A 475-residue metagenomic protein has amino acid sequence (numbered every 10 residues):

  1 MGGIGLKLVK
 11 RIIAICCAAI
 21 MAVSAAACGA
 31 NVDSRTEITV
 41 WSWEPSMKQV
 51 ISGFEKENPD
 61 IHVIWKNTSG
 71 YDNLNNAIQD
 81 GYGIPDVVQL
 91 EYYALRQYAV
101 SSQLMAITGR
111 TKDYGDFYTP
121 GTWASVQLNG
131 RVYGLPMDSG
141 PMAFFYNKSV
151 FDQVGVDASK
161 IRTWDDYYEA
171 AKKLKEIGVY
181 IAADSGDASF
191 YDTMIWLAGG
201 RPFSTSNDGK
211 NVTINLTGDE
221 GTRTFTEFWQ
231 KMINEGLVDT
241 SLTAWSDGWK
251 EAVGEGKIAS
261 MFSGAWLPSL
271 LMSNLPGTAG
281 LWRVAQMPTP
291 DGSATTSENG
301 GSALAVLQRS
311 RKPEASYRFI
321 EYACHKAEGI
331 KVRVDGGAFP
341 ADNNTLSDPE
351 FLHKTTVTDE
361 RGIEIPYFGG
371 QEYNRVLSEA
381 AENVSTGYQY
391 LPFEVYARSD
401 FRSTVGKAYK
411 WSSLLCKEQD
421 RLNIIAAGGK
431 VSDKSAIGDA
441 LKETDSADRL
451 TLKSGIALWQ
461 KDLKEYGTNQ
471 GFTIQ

Functional and structural regions predicted by a protein language model:
D33-P45, I61-K66, D86-V87, Y133 (+1 more regions): Short, well-ordered beta-strand elements
G53-Y118, S149-G155, R162, K250-A252 (+1 more regions): Extracytoplasmic "Venus flytrap"/periplasmic binding protein-like
A77-Q79, P85-D86, Y114-V150, Y180-D184 (+3 more regions): A structural signal for short loop-to-beta-strand junctions that line the ligand-binding cleft of periplasmic/secreted
E91-A143, Y168, M194-W196, L281-P288 (+2 more regions): Hinge/lid segment of periplasmic solute-binding proteins
R131-M137, M142, D165-I214, G221 (+2 more regions): Extracytoplasmic/periplasmic solute-binding protein
A171, K210-L242, R283, M287: Glycine-centered hinge/linker elements that transmit conformational signals in sensory and ligand-binding systems
L267-T278, G292-E298, V306-T404, I474: C-terminal lobe and pocket-closing loops of periplasmic/extracytoplasmic Venus-flytrap solute-binding proteins
R375-Q475: Conserved C-terminal helix/tail region of periplasmic/extracytoplasmic solute-binding proteins
